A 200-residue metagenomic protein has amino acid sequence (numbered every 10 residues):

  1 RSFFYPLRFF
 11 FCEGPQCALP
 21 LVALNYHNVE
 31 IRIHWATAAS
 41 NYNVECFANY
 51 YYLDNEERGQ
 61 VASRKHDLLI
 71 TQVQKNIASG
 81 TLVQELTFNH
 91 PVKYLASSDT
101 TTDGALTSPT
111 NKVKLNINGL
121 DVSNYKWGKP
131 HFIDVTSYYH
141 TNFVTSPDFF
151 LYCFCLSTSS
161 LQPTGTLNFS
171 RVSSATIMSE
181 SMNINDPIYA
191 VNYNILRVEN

Functional and structural regions predicted by a protein language model:
R1-N200: Flexible assembly/topogenesis modules
